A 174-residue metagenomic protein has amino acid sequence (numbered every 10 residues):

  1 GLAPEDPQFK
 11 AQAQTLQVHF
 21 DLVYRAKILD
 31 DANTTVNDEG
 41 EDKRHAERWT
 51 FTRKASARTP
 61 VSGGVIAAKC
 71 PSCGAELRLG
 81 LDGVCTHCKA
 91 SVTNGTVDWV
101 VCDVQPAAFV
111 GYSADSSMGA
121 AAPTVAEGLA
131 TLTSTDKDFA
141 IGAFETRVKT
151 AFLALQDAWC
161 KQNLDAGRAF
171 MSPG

Functional and structural regions predicted by a protein language model:
G1, H87, P106-G174: Core segments of small alpha/beta cavity-forming domains
G1-V61, D165-G174: Structured, amphipathic secondary-structure segments that form assembly/contact surfaces in multi-subunit
D31-D38, P71-G74, A130-F139: Short hinge/gating elements
S62-G63, V100-P106: Basic, glycine-/proline-tolerant helical and adjacent loop/strand elements that line or dock onto nucleic-acid
G63-A67, L81: Short metal-coordination and nucleic-acid-contact micro-motifs, chiefly zinc-binding Cys/His arrays
C70-C73, C85-C88: Short cysteine-rich clusters marking metal-coordination/redox-active sites
L77-V84: Short linker/helix segments within small regulatory modules
K89-W99: Short Cys/His-rich micro-motifs in 6-15 aa windows
